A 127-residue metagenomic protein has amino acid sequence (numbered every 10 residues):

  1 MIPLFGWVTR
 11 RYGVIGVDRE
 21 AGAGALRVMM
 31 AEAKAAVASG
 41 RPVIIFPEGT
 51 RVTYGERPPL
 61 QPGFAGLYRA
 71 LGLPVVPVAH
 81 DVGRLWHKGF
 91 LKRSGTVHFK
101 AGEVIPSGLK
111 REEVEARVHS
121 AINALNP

Functional and structural regions predicted by a protein language model:
M1-A23: Catalytic core of membrane glycerolipid acyltransferases/transacylases, capturing the structured, soluble-facing
L26-P127: Non-catalytic C-terminal accessory region of glycerolipid acyltransferases and related lyso-lipid remodeling enzymes
